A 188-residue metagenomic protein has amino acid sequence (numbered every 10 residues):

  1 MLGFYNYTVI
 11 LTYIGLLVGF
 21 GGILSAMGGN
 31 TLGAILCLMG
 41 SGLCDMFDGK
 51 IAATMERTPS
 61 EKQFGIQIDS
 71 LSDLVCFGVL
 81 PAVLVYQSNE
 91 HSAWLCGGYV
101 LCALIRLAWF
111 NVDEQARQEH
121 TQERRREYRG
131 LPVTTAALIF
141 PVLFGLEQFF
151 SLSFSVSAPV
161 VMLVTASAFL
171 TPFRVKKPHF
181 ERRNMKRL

Functional and structural regions predicted by a protein language model:
M1-G49, A168-L188: Topogenic membrane-insertion module of multi-pass membrane proteins
M1-I10, E61-S70, E123-G130, F180-R183: Short, amphipathic, aromatic/basic-enriched membrane-interface segments that mark the entry/exit of transmembrane
T8-Y13, T54-F110: Multi-pass membrane catalytic core of lipid/isoprenoid biosynthesis enzymes
L11-F20, C37-G40, V75-G78, G97-L104 (+3 more regions): Lipid-exposed faces of alpha-helical membrane segments in multi-pass integral membrane proteins
G21-L36, V75-G97, V142-P159: Helix-coil boundary and interhelical linker segments in multi-pass alpha-helical membrane proteins
D45, V100-Q115, L163-P178: Transmembrane alpha-helical segments that form the membrane-embedded catalytic/substrate-channel core of multi-pass
F47-Q63, F110-R126: Cytosolic, membrane-interface loops and tails of multi-pass inner-membrane proteins
H120-L188: C-terminal membrane-associated helical module and adjoining short loops/tails
